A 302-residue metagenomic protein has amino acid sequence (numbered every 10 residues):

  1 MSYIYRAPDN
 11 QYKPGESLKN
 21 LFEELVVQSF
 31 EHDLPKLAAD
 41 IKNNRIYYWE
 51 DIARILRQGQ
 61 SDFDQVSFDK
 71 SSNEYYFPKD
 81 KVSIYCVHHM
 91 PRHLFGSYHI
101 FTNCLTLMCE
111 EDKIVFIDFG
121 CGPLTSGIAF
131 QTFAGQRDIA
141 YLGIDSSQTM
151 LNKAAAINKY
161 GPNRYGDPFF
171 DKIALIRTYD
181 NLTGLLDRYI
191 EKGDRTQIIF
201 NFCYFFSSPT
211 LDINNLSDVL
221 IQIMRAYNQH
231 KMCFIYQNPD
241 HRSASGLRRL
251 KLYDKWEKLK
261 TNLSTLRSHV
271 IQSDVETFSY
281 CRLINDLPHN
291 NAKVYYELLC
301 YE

Functional and structural regions predicted by a protein language model:
S2-S67: N-terminal auxiliary segments of SAM/dcSAM-dependent transferases
S71-L107: Class I SAM-dependent methyltransferase Rossmann-like catalytic core, especially the SAM/SAH-binding loop
P123-Q136: Conserved SAM-binding loop of SAM-dependent methyltransferases across substrates and taxa, primarily the Class I
S147: Conserved SAM/SAH-binding beta-strand->alpha-helix loop
A155-K192: S-adenosyl-L-methionine
T196-I213: A short SAM/SAH-binding and catalytic strip from SAM-dependent methyltransferases
Q229-P239: Conserved beta-strand signature within the Rossmann-like core of class I S-adenosyl-L-methionine
S245-E302: Class I S-adenosyl-L-methionine
